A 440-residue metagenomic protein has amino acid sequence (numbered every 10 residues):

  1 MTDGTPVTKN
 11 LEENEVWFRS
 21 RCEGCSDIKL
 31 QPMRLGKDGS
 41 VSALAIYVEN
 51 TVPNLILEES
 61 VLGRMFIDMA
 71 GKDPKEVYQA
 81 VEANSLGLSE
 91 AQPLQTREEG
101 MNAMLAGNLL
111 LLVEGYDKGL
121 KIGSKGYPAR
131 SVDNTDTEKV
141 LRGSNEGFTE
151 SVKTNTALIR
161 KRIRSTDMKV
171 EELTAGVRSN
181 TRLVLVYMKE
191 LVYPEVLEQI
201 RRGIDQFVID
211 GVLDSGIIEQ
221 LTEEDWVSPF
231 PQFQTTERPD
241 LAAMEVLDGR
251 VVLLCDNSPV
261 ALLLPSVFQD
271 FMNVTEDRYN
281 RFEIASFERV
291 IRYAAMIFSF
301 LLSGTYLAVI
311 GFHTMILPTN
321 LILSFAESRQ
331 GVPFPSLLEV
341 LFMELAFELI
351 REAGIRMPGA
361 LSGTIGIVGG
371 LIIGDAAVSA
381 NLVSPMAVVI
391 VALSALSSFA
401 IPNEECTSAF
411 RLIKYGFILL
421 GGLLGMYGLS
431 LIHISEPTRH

Functional and structural regions predicted by a protein language model:
M1-L301, M315, T319, S435 (+1 more regions): Membrane-embedded alpha-helical signal segments
R164, D205, R351, V378 (+1 more regions): Short polybasic/polar patches that bind polyanions
L253, V260, S266-F417: Transmembrane alpha-helical segments that form the functional core of multipass membrane systems
I373, H433-I434: Aromatic/hydrophobic pocket-lining residues that form π-stacking "cages" and hydrophobic walls in ligand
S379-P385, G422-S430: Transmembrane helix interruption/hinge and helix-loop junction motifs
